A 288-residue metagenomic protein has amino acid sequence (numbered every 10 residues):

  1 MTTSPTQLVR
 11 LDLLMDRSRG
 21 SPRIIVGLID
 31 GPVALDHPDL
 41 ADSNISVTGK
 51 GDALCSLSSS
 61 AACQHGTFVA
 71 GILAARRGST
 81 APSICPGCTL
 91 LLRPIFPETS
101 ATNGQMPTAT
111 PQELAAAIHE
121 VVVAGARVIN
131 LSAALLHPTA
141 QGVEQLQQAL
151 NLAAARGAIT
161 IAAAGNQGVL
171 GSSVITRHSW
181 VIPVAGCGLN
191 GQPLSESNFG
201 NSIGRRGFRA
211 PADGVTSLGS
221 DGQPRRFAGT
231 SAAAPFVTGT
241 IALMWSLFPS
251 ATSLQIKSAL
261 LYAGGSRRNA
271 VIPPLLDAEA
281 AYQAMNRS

Functional and structural regions predicted by a protein language model:
M1-P5, D12: Autoinhibitory propeptides
R10, H119-L131, W180-P183, F248-S288: C-terminal subdomain of the subtilisin-like protease fold in secreted/lumenal serine endopeptidases
L13-S46, S56-T110, R177-W180, F199-R205 (+1 more regions): Subtilisin-like serine protease catalytic core
I25-I29, T89-P94, R127-S132, I159-A163 (+3 more regions): Structural recognition of the beta-strand scaffold that forms the well-ordered cores of secreted hydrolase catalytic
D30, A158, S173-S246, S250 (+1 more regions): Extracellular S/T/G-rich loop segment that most often corresponds to the catalytic His/Ser-adjacent loop
V33-A34, A75-S79, F96-T99, L135 (+5 more regions): Active-site/binding-pocket entry motifs
T67-G71, Q112, A116-H119, V123 (+7 more regions): Solvent-exposed, polar/charged alpha-helical surfaces in well-ordered, non-transmembrane soluble domains, broadly
F96-H178, S220-A228, A232-A234, N269-L276: Substrate-binding/access-modulating region of protease and related hydrolase catalytic domains
